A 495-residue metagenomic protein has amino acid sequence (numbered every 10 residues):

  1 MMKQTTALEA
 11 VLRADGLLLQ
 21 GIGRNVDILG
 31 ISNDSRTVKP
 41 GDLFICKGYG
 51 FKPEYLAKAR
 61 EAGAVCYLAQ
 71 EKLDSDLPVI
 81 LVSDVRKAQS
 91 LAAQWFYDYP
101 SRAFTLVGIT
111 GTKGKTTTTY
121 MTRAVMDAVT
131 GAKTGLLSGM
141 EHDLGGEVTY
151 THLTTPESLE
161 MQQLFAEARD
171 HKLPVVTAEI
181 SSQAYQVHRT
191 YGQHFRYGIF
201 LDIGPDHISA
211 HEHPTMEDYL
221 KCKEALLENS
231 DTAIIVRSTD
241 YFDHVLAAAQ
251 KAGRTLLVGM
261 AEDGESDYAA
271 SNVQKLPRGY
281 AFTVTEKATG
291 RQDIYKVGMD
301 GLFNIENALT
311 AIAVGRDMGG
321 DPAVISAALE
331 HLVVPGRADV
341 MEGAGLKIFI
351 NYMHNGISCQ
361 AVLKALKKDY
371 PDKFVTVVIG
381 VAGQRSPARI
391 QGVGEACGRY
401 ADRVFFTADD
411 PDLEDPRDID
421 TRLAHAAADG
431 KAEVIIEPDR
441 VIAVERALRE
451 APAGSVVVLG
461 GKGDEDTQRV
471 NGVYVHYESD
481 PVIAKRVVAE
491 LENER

Functional and structural regions predicted by a protein language model:
M1-L19, P40-L43, Y49-F51, R254 (+4 more regions): ATP-dependent carboxylate-amine ligase
M1-L91, A269, Q274, D300 (+3 more regions): N-terminal leader/targeting and accessory segments in enzymes
V38, A59, Q70-V79, D143-G145 (+4 more regions): Short loop/helix-cap segments at secondary-structure boundaries that form the rim of catalytic
D42, A59, A92, I109 (+11 more regions): Residue-level signal for inorganic ion chemistry
A69, S83, S138, I180 (+3 more regions): Short loop/edge segments at beta-strand edges and connector loops that shape dinucleotide/nucleotide cofactor-binding
L73-D76, H171, I199-I348, A424-A428 (+1 more regions): Acidic, Mg2+-coordinating active-site environments of NTP-dependent enzymes
L91-A233, R237, Y241-G253, Y370 (+1 more regions): Phosphate-binding loop of NTP-binding sites
